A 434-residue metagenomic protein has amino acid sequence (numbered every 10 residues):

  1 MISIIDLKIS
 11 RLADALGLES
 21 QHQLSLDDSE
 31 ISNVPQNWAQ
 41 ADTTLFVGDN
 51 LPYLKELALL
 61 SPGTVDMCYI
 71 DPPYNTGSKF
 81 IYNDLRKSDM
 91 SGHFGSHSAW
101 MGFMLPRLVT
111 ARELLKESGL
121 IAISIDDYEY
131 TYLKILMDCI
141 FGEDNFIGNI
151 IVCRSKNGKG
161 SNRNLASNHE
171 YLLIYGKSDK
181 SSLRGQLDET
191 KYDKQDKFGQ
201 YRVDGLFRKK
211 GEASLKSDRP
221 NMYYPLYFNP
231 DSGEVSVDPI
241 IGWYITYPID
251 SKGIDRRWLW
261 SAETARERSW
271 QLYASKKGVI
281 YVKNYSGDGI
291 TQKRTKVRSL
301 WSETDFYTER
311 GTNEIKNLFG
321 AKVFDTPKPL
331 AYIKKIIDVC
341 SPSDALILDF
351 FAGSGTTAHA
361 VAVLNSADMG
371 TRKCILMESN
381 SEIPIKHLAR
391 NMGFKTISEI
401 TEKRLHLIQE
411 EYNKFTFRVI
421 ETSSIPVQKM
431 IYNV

Functional and structural regions predicted by a protein language model:
M1, Y53, S178-F319: Active-site-adjacent helix-turn-beta-strand microarchitecture at beta-sheet edges that either contains or buttresses
M1-I70, Y74-P106: DnaQ-like (DEDDh/DEDDy) 3′-5′ exonuclease domain used for proofreading and 3′-end trimming on nucleic acids
K8, L16, H93-H97, M101 (+2 more regions): Conserved S-adenosyl-L-methionine
N37-L59, E309-L346, V363: Glycine-rich adenosyl-nucleotide cofactor-binding module
S61-P62, L108, L114-K116, F141 (+2 more regions): A generic alpha-to-beta junction signature in SAM-dependent methyltransferases
G63-I81, M137, I347-A362: Conserved proline-anchored active-site loop of SAM-dependent methyltransferases that bridges a beta-strand
H97-I151, I375, T396-Q409: Conserved Class I SAM-dependent methyltransferase catalytic core
E117, D127-K191: Signature of N6-adenine DNA methyltransferases within the class I
